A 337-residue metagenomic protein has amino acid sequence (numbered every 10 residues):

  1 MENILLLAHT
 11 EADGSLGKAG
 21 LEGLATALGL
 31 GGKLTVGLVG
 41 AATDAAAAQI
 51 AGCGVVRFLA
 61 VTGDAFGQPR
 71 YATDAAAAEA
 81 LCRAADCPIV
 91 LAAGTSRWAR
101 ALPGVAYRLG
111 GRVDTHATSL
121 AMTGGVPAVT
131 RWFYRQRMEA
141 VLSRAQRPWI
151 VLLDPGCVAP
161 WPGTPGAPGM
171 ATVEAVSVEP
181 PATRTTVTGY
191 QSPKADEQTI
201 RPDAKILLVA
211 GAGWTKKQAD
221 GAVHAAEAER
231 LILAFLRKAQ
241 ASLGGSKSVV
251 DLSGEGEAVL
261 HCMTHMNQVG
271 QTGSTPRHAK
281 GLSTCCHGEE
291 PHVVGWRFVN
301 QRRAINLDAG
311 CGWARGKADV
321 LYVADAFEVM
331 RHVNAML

Functional and structural regions predicted by a protein language model:
M1-L337: N-terminal glycine-rich FAD/FM-binding segment characteristic of electron-transfer flavoproteins
